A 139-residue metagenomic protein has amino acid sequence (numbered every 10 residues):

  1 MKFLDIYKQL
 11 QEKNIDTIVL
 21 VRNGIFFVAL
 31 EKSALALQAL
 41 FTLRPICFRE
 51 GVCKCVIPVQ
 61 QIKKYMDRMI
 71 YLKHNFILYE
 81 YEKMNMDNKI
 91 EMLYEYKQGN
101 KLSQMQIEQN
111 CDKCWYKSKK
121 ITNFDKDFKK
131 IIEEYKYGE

Functional and structural regions predicted by a protein language model:
M1-E139: Basic, polar low-complexity surface loops/patches
